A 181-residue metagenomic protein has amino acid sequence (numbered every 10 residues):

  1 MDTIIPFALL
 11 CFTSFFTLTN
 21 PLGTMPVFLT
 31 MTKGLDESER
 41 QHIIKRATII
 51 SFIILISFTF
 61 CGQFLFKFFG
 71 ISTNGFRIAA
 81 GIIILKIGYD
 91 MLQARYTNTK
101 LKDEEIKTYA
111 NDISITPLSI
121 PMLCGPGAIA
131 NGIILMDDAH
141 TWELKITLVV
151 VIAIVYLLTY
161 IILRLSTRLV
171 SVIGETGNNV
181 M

Functional and structural regions predicted by a protein language model:
M1-F7, F64-G70, I134-L144: Helix-coil boundary and interhelical linker segments in multi-pass alpha-helical membrane proteins
M1-T17, A94-R95, L101-S119: Small-residue-enriched transmembrane helix starts and helix-helix packing motifs in multi-pass inner-membrane proteins
F7-S57: Juxtamembrane transmembrane-helix termini in multi-pass membrane transport proteins
F7-T24, T73-I83, I146-T159: Structural signature of hydrophobic alpha-helical transmembrane segments
T13-F16, M25-T32, T116-P121, I129-D138: Generic transmembrane alpha-helix signature in multi-pass membrane proteins, especially transporters/channels
E37-Q63, A139-S171: A small-residue-rich subset of transmembrane alpha-helices
Q41-R95: Membrane helix-loop-helix hairpins that form the core translocation module of multi-pass transporters
G70-N74, S166-M181: Membrane interface segments of multi-pass transport proteins and intramembrane proteases
